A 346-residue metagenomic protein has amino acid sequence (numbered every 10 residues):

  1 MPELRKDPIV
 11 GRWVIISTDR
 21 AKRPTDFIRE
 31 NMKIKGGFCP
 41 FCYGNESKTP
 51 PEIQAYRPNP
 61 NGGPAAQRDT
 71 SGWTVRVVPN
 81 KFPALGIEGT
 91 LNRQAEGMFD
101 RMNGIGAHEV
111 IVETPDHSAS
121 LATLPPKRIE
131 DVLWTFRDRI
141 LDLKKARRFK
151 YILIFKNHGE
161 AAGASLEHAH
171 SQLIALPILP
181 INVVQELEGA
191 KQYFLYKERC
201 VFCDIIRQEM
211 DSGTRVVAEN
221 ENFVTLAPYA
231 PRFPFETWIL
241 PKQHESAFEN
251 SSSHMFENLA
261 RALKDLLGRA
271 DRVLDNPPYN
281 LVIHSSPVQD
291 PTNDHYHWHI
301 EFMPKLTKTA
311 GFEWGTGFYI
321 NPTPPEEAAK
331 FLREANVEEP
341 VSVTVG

Functional and structural regions predicted by a protein language model:
M1-H168, I174-S246, G268, N276-Y279 (+1 more regions): Active-site microenvironments that recognize anionic phosphate/pyrophosphate groups
I206, H244-L263: Double-stranded beta-helix
N258-N276: Extended C-terminal subregions enriched in glycine
I283: Catalytic cores of soluble, metal-dependent hydrolases
